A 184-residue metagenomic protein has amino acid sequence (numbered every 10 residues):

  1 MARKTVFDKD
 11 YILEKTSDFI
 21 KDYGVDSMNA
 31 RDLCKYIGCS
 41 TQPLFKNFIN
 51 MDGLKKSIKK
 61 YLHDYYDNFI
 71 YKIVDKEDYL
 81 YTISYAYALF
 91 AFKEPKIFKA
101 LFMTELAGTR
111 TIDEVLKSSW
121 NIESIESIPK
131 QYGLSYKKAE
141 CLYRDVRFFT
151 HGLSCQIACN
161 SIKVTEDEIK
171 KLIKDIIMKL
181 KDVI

Functional and structural regions predicted by a protein language model:
M1-A2: Short, Lys/Arg-enriched N-terminal segment that forms or immediately precedes the first helix of a structured domain
V6-S17, K21, D26-S27, G38 (+3 more regions): An amphipathic alpha-helix adjacent to DNA-recognition modules
R31, Q42: Residues within helix-turn-helix
C34: The alpha-helix within a helix-turn-helix
S57, I70-K96, Y136, V146: Hydrophobic alpha-helical connector segments
F90-R110, C155-K163: Amphipathic alpha-helical segments used for helix-helix packing
A107-Y136, E140-R144, K171-D182: Amphipathic alpha-helical packing segments from all-alpha helical-bundle domains
R147-T165, K179-I184: Amphipathic C-terminal alpha-helical segment
